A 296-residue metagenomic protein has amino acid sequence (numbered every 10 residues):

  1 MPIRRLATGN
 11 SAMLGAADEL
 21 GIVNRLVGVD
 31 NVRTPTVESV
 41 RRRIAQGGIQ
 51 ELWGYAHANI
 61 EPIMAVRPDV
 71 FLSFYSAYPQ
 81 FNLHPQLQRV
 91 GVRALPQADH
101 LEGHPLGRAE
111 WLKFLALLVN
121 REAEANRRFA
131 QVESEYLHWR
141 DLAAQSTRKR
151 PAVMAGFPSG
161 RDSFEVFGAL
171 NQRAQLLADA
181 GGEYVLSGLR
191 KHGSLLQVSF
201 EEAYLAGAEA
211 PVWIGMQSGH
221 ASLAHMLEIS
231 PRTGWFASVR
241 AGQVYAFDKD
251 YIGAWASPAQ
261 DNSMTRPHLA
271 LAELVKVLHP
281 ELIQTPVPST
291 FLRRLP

Functional and structural regions predicted by a protein language model:
M1-A65, V70-A77: A short, structured surface patch at a secondary-structure boundary
R5-T8, R25-V29, V70-F74, A94-Q97 (+5 more regions): Structural recognition of the beta-strand scaffold that forms the well-ordered cores of secreted hydrolase catalytic
L14-E19, T36-E38, D162-F167, G253-A256: Short, solvent-exposed loop/turn elements at domain surfaces
A17-G21, L83-P85, V166-A169, M226: Short, solvent-exposed loop/turn and secondary-structure capping segments
G21-V23, T36-Q46, P85-Q86, L170-S187: Ligand-binding cleft/hinge of the Venus flytrap
E61, A65, D69-L72, Y78-S163 (+2 more regions): Extracytoplasmic substrate-binding proteins
W139-S230: Flexible, glycine-rich surface segments
G193-P296: C-terminal soluble interaction/assembly domains
